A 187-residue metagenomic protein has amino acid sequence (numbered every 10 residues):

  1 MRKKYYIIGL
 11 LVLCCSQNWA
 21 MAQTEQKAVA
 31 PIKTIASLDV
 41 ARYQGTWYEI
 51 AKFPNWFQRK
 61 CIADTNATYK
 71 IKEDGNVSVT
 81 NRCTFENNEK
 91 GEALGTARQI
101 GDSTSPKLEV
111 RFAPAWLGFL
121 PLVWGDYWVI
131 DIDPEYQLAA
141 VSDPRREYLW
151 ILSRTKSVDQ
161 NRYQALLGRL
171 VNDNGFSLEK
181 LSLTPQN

Functional and structural regions predicted by a protein language model:
M1-I7: Bacterial N-terminal signal peptides that target proteins for export
K3, S16-Q17: Residue-level micro-sites within transmembrane alpha helices that shape and flank functional polar/acidic positions
I8-S16: Bacterial N-terminal signal peptides
W19-N187: A beta-rich soluble binding module of mature secreted/lumenal proteins
